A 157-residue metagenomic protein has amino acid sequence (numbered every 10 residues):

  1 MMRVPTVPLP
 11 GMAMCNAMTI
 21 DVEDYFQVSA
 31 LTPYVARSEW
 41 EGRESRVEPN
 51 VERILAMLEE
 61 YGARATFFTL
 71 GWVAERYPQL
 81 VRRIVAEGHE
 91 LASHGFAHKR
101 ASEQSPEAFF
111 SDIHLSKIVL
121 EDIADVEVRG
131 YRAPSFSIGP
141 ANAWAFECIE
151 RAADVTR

Functional and structural regions predicted by a protein language model:
M2-G130, S135-R157: Catalytic alpha-helical scaffold of carbohydrate-active enzymes acting on polysaccharides/glycoconjugates
